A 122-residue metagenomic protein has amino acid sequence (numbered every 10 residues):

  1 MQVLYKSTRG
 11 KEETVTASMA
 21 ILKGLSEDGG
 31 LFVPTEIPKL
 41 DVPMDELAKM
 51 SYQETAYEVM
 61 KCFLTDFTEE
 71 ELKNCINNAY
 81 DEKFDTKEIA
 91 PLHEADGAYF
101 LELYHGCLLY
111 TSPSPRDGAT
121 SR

Functional and structural regions predicted by a protein language model:
M1-K23, E27-D28: Charged, compositionally biased N-terminal leader segments and the immediate start of the first structured element
E27, F32, D117: Short, flexible micro-motifs
G30-L109: Small-residue-rich anion-binding loops in enzyme active sites
Y110-P115, A119: Conserved small/polar residues in nucleotide/adenosyl-binding loops
